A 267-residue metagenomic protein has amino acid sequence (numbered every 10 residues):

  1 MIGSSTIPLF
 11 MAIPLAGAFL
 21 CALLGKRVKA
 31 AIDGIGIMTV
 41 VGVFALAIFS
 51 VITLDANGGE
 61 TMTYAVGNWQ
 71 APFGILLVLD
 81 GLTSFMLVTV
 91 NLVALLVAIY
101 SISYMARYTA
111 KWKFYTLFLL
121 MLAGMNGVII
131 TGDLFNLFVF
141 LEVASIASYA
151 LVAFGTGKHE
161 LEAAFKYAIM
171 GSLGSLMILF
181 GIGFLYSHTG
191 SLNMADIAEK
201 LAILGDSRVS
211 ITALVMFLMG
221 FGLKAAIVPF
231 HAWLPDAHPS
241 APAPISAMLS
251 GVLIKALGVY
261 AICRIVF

Functional and structural regions predicted by a protein language model:
M1-T6, L20-T116, A195-E199: Transmembrane helix-loop-helix hairpins at membrane boundaries of multipass inner-membrane proteins
S5-G17, G181, I254: The first (N-terminal) embedded transmembrane alpha-helix
L9-V28, M219, A226: N-terminal signal-anchor/start-transfer transmembrane helix
A18-L23, I48, I99, M125-G127 (+3 more regions): Alpha-helical transmembrane segments of multipass membrane proteins
K26-K29, F154-L161, T189-L192, D236-I245: Juxtamembrane helix-boundary/capping and inter-helix hinge elements in multi-pass membrane proteins
V40-T53, M121-M125, S175, I254-Y260: A generic, lipid-embedded transmembrane alpha helix
L54-G74, L176-A237, G258-F267: Juxtamembrane/interfacial segments at transmembrane-helix boundaries in multi-pass membrane proteins
Y64-G74, L79-L176, G205, P242 (+1 more regions): Internal transmembrane alpha-helices of multipass membrane proteins
